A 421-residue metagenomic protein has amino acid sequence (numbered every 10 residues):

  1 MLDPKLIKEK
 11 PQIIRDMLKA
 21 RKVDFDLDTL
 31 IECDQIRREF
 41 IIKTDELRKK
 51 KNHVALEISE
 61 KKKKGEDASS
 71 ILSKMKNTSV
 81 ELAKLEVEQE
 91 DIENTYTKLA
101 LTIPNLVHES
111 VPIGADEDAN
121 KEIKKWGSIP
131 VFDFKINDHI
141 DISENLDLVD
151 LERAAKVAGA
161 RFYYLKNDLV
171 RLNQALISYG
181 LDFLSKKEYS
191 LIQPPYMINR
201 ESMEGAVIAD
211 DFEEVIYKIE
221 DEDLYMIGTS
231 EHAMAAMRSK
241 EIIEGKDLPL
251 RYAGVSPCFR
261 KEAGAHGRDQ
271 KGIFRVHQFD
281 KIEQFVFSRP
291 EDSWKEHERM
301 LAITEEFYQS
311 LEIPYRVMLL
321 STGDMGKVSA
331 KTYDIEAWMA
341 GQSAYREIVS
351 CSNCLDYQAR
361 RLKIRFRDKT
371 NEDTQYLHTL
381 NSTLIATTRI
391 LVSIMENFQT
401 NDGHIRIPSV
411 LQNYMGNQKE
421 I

Functional and structural regions predicted by a protein language model:
M1-I129, E144, L148: N-terminal alpha-helical targeting/anchoring segments
K125-I421: TRNA-recognition modules of translation machinery and tRNA-sensing kinases, especially anticodon-binding
